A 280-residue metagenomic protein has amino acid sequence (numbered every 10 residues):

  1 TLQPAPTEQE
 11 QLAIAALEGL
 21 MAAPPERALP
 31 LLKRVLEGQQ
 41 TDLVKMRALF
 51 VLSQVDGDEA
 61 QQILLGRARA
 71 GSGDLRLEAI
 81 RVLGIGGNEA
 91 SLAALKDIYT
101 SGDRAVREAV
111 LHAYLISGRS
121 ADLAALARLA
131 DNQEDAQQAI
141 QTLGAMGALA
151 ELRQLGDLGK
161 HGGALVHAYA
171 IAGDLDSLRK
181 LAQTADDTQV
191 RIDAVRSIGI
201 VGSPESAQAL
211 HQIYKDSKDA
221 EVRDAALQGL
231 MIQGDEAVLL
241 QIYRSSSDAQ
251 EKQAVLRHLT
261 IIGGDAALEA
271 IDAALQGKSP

Functional and structural regions predicted by a protein language model:
T1-E8, I14-E18, A164, P280: Short intrinsically disordered, low-complexity coil segments enriched in acidic
T1-P4, P25-E37, G57-R69, L77 (+9 more regions): Amphipathic alpha-helical scaffolding segments comprising HEAT/armadillo-like alpha-solenoid repeats
Q9, Q40-T41, G71-S72, G102-D103 (+6 more regions): Short inter-helical turns and helix N-cap capping residues of alpha-solenoid HEAT/ARM repeat scaffolds
Q9-A13, K45, R76, R107 (+6 more regions): Residue-level detector of extended alpha-helical repeat arrays and alpha-solenoid scaffolds
E10-P30, R47-F50, Q54: Alpha-solenoid helical-repeat scaffolds
I14-L17, K33, M46-L49, L65 (+12 more regions): Hydrophobic core positions within HEAT/HEAT-like alpha-solenoid repeats
G19-A22, V51-Q54, V82, A113-I116 (+6 more regions): Core register positions within helices of long alpha-helical scaffolds
